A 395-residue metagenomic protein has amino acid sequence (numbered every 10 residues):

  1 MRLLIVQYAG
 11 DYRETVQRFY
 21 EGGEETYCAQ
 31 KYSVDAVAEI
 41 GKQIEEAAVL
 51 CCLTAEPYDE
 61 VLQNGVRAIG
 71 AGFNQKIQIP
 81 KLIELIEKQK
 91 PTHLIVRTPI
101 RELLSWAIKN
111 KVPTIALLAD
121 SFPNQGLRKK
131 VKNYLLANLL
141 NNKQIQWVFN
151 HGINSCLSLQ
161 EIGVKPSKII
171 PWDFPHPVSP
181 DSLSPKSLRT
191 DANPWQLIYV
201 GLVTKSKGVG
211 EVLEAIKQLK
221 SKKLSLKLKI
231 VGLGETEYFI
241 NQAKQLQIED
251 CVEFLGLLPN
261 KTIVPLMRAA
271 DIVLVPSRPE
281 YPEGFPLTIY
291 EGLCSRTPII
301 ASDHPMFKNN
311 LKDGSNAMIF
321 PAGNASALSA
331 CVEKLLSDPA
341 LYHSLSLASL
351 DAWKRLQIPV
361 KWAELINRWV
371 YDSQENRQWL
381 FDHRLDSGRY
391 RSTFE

Functional and structural regions predicted by a protein language model:
V6, R189-K207, L213-I216, K229: Conserved donor-binding/catalytic core segment of Leloir-type glycosyltransferases
I44, A340-F394: A charged, aromatic-enriched C-terminal amphipathic alpha-helix characteristic of glycosyltransferases across folds
K143-P185, T190-A192: Donor nucleotide-sugar binding/catalytic pocket of nucleotide-sugar-dependent glycosyltransferases
I240-K261: Nucleotide-activated donor-binding/catalytic signature segment of Leloir-type glycosyltransferases, i.e., the conserved
R268-P282, T297: Acidic donor-binding loop of glycosyltransferase active sites
P276-Y290, K308-N309: Nucleotide-sugar-dependent
C294, P298-A301: Short hydrophobic beta-strand element within catalytic cores of glycosyltransferases and related nucleotide-activated
D313-G314, M318-A325, K334-P339: Conserved acidic donor-binding segment of nucleotide-sugar-dependent glycosyltransferases
